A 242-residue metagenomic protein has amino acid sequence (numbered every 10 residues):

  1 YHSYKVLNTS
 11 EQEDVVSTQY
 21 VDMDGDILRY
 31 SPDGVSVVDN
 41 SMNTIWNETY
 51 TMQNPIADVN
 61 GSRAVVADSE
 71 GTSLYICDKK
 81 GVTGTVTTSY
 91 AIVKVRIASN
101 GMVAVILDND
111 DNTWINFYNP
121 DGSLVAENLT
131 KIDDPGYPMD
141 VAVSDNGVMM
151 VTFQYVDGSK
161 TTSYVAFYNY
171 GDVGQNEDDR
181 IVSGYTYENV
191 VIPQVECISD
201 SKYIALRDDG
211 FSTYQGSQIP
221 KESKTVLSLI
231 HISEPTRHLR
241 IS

Functional and structural regions predicted by a protein language model:
H2-E11, N43-T49, G81-T87, L124-K131 (+2 more regions): A short beta-strand motif characteristic of beta-propeller blades
K5-D33, T49-A57: Beta-strand-rich domains and repeat architectures in extracellular enzymes and scaffolds, especially beta-propellers
P32, S69-G71, N100, D110-N112 (+3 more regions): Surface-exposed loop/turn positions within WD40 beta-propeller blades
N40-S41, D78-K80, N119-G122, G171 (+1 more regions): Short loop/turn segments that connect beta-strands within beta-propeller blades
T51-F153: Non-cytosolic head/periplasmic domains of membrane-anchored proteins
T72-Y75, N112-N116, G158-Y168, G210-Q215: Structural motif
N109, I132-D134, Y155-T162, G174 (+3 more regions): Repeat-based scaffolding regions
I230-I241: Single conserved hydrophobic/aromatic residue that forms the stacking wall/gate of nucleotide- or nucleobase-binding
